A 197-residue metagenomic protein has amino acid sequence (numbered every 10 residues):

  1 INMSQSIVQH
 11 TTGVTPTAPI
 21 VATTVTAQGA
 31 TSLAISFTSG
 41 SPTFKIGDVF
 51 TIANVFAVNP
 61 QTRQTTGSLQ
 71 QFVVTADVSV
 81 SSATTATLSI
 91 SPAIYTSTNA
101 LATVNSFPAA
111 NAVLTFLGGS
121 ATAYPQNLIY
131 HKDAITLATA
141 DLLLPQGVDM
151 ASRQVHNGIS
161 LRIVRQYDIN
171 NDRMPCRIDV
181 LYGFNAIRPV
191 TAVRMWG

Functional and structural regions predicted by a protein language model:
I1-V180, F184-G197: Core alpha/beta structural scaffold of self-assembling particle/tube/pore-forming proteins
